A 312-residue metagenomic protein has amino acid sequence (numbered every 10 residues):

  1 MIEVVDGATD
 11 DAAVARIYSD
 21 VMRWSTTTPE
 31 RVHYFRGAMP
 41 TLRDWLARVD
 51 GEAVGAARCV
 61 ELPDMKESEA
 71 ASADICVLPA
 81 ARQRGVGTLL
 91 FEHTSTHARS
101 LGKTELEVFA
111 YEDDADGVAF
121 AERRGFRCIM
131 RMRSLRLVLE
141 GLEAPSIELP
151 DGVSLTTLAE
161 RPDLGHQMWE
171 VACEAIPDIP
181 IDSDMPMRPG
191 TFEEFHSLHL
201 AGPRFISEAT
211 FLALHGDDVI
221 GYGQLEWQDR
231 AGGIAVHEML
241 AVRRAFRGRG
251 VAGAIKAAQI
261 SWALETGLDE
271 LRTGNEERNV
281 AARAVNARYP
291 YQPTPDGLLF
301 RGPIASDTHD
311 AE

Functional and structural regions predicted by a protein language model:
M1-Y34, L46-R48, A53, E148-G190 (+2 more regions): Short amphipathic alpha-helix that is part of the acyltransferase structural core
A8-D11, A15-E112, H215, I220-R243: Conserved donor-binding loop and adjoining core beta-sheet/short helix segment in diverse acyl/aminoacyl transferases
F35-M39, A201-I206: Short loop/turn motifs at secondary-structure junctions and domain boundaries
E52, P79-R161, L298-G302: Acyl-donor-binding surface of acyltransferase catalytic domains
E52-G55, D116, I129, S207 (+2 more regions): Glycine-rich acetyl-CoA-binding "A-motif" of GNAT/NAT acetyltransferases
Q83-T96, R123, V242, G248-S261 (+2 more regions): Conserved acetyl-CoA-binding loop-helix of GNAT-fold acetyltransferases
R124-E143, A209, S261, T266-E312: Active-site/acyl-donor-binding loops of N-acyltransferases
P180, H196, G202-F205, F211: Oxyanion-binding "anion nests"
